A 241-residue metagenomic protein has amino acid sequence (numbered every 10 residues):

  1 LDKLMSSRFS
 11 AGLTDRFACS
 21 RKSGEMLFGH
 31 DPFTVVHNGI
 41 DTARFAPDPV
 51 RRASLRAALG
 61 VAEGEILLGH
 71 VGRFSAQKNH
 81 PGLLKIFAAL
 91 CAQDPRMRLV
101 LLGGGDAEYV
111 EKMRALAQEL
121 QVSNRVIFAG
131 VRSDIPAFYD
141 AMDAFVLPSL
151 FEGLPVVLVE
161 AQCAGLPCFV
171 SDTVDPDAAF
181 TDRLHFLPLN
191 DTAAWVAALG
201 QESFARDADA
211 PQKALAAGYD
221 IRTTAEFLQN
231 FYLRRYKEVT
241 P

Functional and structural regions predicted by a protein language model:
L1-A18, E25-F28: A conserved, positively charged/aromatic
K22, G39: Carbohydrate-associated surface elements
A46-V61, A115: A short helix/loop element that forms part of the nucleotide-sugar donor recognition site in Leloir-type
I66, H70-A89, E108-K112: A conserved mid-protein helix/loop that constitutes part of the nucleotide-sugar donor-binding site
E111-G130: Nucleotide-activated donor-binding/catalytic signature segment of Leloir-type glycosyltransferases, i.e., the conserved
V131, L150: Aromatic "clamp/platform" in nucleotide-sugar-dependent glycosyltransferases that forms part of the donor/acceptor
L158, P167-S171: Short hydrophobic beta-strand element within catalytic cores of glycosyltransferases and related nucleotide-activated
D177-F204, R222: Change "using UDP/GDP/dTDP sugars" to "using nucleotide sugars
